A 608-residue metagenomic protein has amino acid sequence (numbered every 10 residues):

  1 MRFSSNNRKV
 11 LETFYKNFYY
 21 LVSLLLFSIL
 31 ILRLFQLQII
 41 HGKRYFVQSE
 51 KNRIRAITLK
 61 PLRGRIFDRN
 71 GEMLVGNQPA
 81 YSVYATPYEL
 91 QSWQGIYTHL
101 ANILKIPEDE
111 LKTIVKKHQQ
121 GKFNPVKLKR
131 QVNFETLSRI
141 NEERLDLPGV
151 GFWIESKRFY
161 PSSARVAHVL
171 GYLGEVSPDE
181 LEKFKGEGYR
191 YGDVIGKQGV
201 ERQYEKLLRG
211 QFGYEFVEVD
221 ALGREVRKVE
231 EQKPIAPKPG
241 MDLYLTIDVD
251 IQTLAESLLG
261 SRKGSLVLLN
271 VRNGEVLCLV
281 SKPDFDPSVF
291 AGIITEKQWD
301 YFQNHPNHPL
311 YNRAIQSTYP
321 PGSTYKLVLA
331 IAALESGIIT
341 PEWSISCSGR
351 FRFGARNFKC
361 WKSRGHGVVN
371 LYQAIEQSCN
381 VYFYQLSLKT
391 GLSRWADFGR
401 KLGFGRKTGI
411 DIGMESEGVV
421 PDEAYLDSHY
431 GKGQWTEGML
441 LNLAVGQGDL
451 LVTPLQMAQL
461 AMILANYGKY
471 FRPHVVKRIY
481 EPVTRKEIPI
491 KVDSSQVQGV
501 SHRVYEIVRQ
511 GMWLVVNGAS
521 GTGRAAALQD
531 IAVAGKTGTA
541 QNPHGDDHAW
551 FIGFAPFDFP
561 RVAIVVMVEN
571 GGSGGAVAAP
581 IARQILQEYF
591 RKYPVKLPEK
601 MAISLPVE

Functional and structural regions predicted by a protein language model:
M1-K297, P306, T318, I338-W343 (+6 more regions): Periplasmic/cell-envelope proteins involved in peptidoglycan metabolism and beta-lactam response
R2-N6, V10-T13, V75, D220-P234 (+3 more regions): Beta-lactam-recognizing serine transpeptidase/beta-lactamase-like catalytic domain environment
